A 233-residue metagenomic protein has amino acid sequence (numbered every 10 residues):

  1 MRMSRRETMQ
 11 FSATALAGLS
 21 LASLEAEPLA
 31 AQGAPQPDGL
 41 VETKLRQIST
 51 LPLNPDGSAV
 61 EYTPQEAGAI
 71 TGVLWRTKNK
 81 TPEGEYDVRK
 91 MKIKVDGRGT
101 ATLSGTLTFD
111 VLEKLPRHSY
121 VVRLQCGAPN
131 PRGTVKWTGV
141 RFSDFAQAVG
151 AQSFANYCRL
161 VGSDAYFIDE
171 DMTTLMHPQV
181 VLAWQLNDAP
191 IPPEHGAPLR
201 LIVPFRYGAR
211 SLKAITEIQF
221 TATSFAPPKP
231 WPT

Functional and structural regions predicted by a protein language model:
M1-L19: N-terminal secretory signal peptides and thylakoid transit peptides that target proteins across membranes
G18, P28-L29: Cleavable N-terminal signal peptides
L24: Basic (Lys/Arg-enriched) interaction patch that binds polyanionic ligands
L29-T233: Structured, non-membrane catalytic/scaffold regions adjacent to prosthetic-group chemistry
